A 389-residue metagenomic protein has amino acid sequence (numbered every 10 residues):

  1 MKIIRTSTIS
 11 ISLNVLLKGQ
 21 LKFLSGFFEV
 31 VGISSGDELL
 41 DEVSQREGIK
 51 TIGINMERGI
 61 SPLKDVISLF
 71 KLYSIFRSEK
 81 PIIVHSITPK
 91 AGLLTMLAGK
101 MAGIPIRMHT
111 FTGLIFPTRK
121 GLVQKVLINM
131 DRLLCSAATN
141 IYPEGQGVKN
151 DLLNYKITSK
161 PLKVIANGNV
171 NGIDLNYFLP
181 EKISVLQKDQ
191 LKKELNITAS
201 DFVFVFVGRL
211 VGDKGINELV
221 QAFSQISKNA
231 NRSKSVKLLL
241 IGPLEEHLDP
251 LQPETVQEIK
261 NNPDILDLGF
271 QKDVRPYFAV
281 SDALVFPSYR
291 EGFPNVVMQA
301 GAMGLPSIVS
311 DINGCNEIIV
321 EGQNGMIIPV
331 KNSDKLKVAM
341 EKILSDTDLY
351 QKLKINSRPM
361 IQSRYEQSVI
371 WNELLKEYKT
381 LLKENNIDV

Functional and structural regions predicted by a protein language model:
R5-K64, D151-Y155, P161-V164: N-terminal strand-loop element at the rim of the active site of nucleotide-sugar-dependent glycosyltransferases
N14-G19, F202-S227, D334-K335: A conserved mid-protein helix/loop that constitutes part of the nucleotide-sugar donor-binding site
D41-Q45, N229, K237-D264, L349: Short, structured helix-loop element that forms part of the nucleotide-activated donor/catalytic region
I52-G53, R132-L186: Donor nucleotide-sugar binding/catalytic pocket of nucleotide-sugar-dependent glycosyltransferases
Q190-K193, K335, K342, L349-R364 (+1 more regions): A short, well-ordered alpha-helix in the C-terminal region of glycosyltransferases
F270, Y289: Aromatic "clamp/platform" in nucleotide-sugar-dependent glycosyltransferases that forms part of the donor/acceptor
P306-V309, I319: Short hydrophobic beta-strand element within catalytic cores of glycosyltransferases and related nucleotide-activated
E321-G322, M326-S333, K342-D348: Conserved acidic donor-binding segment of nucleotide-sugar-dependent glycosyltransferases
